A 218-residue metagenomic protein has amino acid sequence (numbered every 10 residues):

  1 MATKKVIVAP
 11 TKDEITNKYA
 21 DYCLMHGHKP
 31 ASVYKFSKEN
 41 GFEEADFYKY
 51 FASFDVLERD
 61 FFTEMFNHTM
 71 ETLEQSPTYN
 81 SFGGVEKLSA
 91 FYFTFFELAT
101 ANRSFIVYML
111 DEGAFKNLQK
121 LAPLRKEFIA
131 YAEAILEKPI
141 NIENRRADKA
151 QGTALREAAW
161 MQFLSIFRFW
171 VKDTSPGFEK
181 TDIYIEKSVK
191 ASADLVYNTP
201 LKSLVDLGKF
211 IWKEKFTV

Functional and structural regions predicted by a protein language model:
M1-Y22: Basic, helix-initiating cap at the start of DNA-binding domains
K12-N17, Y48-E74, T78, S89 (+2 more regions): An amphipathic alpha-helix adjacent to DNA-recognition modules
H28-D60: Helix-turn-helix
Q75-F105, F115-K116: Hydrophobic alpha-helical connector segments
A99-Q119, E133-I140: Amphipathic alpha-helical segments used for helix-helix packing
L118-E143, T153-S165: Amphipathic alpha-helical packing segments from all-alpha helical-bundle domains
A150-V171, I183-A191: Hydrophobic alpha-helical segments that form the core of small-molecule binding pockets and/or dimer interfaces
K172-V218: C-terminal peripheral helix-coil segments that are non-catalytic and often amphipathic
